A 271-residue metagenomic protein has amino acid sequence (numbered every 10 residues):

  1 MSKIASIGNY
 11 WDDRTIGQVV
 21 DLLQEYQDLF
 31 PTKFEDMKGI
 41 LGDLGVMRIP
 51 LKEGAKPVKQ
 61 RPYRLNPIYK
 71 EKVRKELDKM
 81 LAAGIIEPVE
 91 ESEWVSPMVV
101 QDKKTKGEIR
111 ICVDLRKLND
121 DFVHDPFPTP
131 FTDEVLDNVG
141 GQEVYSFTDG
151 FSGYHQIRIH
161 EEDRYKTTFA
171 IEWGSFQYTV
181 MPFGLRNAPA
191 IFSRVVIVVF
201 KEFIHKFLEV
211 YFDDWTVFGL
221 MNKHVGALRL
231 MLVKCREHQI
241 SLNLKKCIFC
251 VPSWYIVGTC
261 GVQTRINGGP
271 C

Functional and structural regions predicted by a protein language model:
M1-C271: Retroelement reverse transcriptase polymerase core
